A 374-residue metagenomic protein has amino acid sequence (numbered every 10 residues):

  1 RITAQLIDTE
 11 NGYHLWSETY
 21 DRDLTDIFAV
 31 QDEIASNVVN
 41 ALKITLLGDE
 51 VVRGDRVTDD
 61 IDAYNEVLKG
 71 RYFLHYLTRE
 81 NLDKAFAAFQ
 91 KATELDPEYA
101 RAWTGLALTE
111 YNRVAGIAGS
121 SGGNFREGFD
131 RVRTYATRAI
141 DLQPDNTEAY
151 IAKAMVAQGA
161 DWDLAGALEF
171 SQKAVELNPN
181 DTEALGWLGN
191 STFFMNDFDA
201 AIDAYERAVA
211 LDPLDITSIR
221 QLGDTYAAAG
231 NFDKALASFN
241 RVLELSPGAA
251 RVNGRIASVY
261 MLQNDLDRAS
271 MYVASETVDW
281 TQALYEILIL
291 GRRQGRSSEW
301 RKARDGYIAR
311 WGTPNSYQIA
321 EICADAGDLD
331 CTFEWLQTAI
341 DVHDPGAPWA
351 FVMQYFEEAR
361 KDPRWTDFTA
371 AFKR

Functional and structural regions predicted by a protein language model:
R1-Y260, D265-A274, M353: Acidic, proline/glycine-rich low-complexity intrinsically disordered segments
T78, F125, A160, W280-T281 (+4 more regions): Alpha-helix initiation and capping sites
I151-G159, N190, D224, L284-R296 (+1 more regions): Alpha-helical adaptor scaffolds
A210-L211, L243-S246, A274-T281, A303-T313 (+1 more regions): Solenoid-like repeat scaffolds
A257-V259, L284-S297, A347-P363: TPR/TPR-like alpha-solenoid helical repeat scaffolds
T281-Q282, W300, R304, L329 (+1 more regions): Short amphipathic alpha-helical segments that mediate assembly, nucleic-acid/protein binding, or membrane association
G312, Y317-V342: Sterile Alpha Motif
E334, T338-R374: C-terminal non-catalytic interaction modules
